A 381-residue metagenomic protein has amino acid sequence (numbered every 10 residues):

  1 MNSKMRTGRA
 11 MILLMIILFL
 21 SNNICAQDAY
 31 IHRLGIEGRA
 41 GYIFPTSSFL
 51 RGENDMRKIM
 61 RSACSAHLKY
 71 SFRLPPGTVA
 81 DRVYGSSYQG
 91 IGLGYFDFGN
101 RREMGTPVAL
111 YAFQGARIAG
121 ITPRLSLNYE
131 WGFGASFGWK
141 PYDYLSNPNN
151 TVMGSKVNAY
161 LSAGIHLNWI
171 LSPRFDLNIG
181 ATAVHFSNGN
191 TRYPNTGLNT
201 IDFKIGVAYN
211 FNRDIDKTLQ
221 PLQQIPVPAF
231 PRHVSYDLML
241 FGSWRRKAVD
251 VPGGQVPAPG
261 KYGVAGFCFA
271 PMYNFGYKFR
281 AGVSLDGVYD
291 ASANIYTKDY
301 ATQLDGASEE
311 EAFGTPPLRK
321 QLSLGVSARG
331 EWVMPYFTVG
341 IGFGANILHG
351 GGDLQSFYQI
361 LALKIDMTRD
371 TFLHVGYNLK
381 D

Functional and structural regions predicted by a protein language model:
Q27-P75, T200-K204, A208-N212, T218-A270: Short glycine/proline- and aromatic-enriched beta-strand/turn motifs that initiate or cap beta-hairpins
Y30, M60-A66, M104-L110, L125 (+8 more regions): Residues that define the transmembrane beta-barrel architecture of outer-membrane proteins
H32-I36, S87-I91, L125-F133, L177-I179 (+7 more regions): Transmembrane beta-strands of outer-membrane beta-barrel proteins
I36, A66-F72, A112-I118, W131-A135 (+8 more regions): Residues on the lipid-exposed face of transmembrane beta-strands in outer-membrane beta-barrel proteins
G38-F44, F72, L93-G99, F133-P141 (+7 more regions): Transmembrane beta-strands of outer-membrane beta-barrel pores
G52-M56, F98-R101, N147-M153, N188-N195 (+4 more regions): Extracellular loop and loop/strand-boundary signature of outer-membrane beta-barrel proteins
M60-R61, D97-P107, I121, N190-Y193 (+5 more regions): Solvent-exposed loop/turn segments connecting transmembrane beta-strands in outer-membrane beta-barrel proteins
G77-V79, W169, P173-L177, R213-D216 (+3 more regions): Repeated loop/turn-to-beta-strand initiation elements of outer-membrane beta-barrel proteins
